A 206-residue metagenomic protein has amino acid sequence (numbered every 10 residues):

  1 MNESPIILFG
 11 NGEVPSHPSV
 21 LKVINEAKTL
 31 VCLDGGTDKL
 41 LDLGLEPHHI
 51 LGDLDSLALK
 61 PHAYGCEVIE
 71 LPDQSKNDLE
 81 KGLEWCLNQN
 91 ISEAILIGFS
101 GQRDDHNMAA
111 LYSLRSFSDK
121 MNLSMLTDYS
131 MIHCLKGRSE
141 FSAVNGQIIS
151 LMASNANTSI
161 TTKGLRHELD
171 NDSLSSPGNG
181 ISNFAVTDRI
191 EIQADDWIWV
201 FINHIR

Functional and structural regions predicted by a protein language model:
M1-P61: N-terminal beta-strand-loop-alpha-helix module at the start of alpha/beta ligand-binding or catalytic domains
A27-K28, P47, G65-C66, I91 (+1 more regions): Short, well-ordered alpha-helix to beta-strand connector turns
L41, L87-S92: Non-catalytic positions within long, well-ordered alpha-helices that form the structural scaffold/packing of enzyme
E67-Q89: Short phosphate-binding loop-to-helix
D104-R115: Short Gly/Thr/Asp-enriched flexible loops that form oxyanion-binding sites at enzyme active sites
R115-S116, K120-A143, I149: Class I SAM-dependent methyltransferase SAM-binding "motif I" and its flanking Rossmann-like core
L135-R206: Long, charged alpha-helical interface segments
